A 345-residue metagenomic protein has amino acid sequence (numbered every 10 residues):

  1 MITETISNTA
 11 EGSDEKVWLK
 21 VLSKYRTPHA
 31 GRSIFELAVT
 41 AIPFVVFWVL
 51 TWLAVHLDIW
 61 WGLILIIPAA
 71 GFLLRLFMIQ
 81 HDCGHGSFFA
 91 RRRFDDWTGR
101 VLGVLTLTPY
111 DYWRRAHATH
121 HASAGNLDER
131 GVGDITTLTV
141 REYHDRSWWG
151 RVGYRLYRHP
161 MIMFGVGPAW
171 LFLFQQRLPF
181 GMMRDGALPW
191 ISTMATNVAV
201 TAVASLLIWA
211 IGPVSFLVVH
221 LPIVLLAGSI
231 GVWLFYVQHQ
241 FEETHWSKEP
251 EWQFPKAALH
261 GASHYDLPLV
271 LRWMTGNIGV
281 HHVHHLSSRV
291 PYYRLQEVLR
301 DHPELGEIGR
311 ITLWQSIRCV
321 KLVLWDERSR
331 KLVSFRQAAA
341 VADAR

Functional and structural regions predicted by a protein language model:
M1-A70, D96, G103-L221, Y293-R345: Non-catalytic, topology-defining segments of multipass membrane proteins
P68-F72, L271, T275, S287: Residue-level hotspots within pore-lining transmembrane alpha-helices of multi-pass secondary transporters
A70-Q80, P109-W113, P160-Q175, H220-P250 (+2 more regions): Transmembrane alpha-helical segments that form the membrane-embedded catalytic/substrate-channel core of multi-pass
L73-R92, W113-G125, L234, Q238-E242 (+2 more regions): Acidic (Asp/Glu-rich) catalytic motifs at the cytosolic membrane interface
A90, D145, S263-D266: Residue-level signature of the cytosolic catalytic core of signaling kinases
V101-L102, M274: Short alpha-helical scaffolding segments that buttress acidic/His motifs in well-ordered protein cores
N197, E249-P250, L269-G276: A glycine-rich, aromatic-flanked flexible loop/lid motif
Q253-L271: Cytosolic juxtamembrane regulatory segments of multi-pass membrane proteins
